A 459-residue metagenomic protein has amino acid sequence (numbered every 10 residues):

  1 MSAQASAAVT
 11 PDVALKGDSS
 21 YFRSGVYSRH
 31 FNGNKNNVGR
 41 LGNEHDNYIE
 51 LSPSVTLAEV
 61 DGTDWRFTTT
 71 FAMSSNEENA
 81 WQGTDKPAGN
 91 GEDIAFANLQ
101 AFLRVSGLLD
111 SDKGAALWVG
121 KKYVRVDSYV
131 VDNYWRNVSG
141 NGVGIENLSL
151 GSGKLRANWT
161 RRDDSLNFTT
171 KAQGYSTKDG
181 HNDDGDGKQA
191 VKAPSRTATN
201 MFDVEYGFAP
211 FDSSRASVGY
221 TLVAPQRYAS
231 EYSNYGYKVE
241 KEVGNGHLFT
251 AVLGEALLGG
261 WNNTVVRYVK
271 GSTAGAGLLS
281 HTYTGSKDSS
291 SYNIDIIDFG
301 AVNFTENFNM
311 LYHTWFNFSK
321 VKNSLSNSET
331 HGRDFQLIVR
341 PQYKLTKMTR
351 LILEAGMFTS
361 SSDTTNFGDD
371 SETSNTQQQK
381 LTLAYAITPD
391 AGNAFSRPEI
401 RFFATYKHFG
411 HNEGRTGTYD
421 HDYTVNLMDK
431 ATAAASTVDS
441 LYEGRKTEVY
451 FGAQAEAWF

Functional and structural regions predicted by a protein language model:
S2-D112, L117, E146-G153, A301 (+4 more regions): Beta-barrel outer-membrane channel/assembly domains of diderm bacteria
S20-L41, W81-L99, D110-K241, T282 (+1 more regions): Surface-exposed coil loops of outer-membrane beta-barrel proteins
Y21-Y27, L57, F71-E77, K121-R125 (+8 more regions): Transmembrane beta-strands of outer-membrane beta-barrel pores
G42-N47, E92-A95, W135-N137, P194-A198 (+5 more regions): Short sequence motifs at beta-strands and strand-loop junctions characteristic of Gram-negative outer-membrane
D61, G107, A172-T177, D184-D186 (+4 more regions): Outer-membrane beta-barrel transmembrane domain signature
W81-G83, N167-K171, S230-Y232, A276-L278 (+3 more regions): Outer-membrane beta-barrel and related beta-rich outer-membrane complex signature in Gram-negative bacteria
F202-I387: Detector for outer-membrane/organellar transmembrane beta-barrel domains, recognizing the amphipathic beta-strand
